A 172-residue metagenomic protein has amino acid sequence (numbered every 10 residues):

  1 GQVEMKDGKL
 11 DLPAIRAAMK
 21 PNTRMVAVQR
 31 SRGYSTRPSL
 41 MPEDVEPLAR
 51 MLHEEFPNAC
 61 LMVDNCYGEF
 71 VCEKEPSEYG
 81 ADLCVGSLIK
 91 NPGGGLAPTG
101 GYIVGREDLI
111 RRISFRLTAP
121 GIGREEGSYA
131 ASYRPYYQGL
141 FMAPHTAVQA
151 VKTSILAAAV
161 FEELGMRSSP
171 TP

Functional and structural regions predicted by a protein language model:
G1-K152, A158-S168: Conserved PLP-enzyme active-site core in the AAT-like
T171-P172: Conserved PLP-binding catalytic core of the aspartate aminotransferase-like
